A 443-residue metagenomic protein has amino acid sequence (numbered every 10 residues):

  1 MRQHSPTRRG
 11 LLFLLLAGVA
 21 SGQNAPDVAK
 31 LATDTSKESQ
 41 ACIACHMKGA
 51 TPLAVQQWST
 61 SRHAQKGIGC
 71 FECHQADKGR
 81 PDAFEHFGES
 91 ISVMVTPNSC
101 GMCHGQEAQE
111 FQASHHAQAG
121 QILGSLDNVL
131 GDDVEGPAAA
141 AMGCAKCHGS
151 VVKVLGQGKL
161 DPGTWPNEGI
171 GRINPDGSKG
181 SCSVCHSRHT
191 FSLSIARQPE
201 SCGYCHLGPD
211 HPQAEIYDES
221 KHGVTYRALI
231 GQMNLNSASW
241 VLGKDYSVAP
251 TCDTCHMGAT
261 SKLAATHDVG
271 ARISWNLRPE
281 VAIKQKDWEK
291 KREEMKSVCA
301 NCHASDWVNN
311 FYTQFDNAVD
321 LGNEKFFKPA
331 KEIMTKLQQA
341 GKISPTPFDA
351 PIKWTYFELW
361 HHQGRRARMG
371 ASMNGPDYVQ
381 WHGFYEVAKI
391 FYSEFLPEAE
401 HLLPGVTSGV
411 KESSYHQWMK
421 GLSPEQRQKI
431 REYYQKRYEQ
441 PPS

Functional and structural regions predicted by a protein language model:
M1-L11: Bacterial N-terminal signal peptides that target proteins for export
R9-G10, L14, E215: A residue-level detector for conformationally permissive "hinge/kink" positions
F13-Q23: Hydrophobic h-region of N-terminal signal peptides that target proteins for export in Gram-negative bacteria
G22-S443: Short sequence/structural segments immediately N-terminal
